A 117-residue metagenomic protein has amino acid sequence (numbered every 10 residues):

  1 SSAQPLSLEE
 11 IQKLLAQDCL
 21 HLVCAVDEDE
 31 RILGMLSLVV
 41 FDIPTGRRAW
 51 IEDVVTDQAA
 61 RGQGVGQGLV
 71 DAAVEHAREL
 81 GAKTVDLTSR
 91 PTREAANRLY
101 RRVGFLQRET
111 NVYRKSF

Functional and structural regions predicted by a protein language model:
S1-G46, V70-D71, H76, Q107 (+1 more regions): Acetyl-CoA-dependent GNAT
F41-I43, A59, T92: Short coil/turn motifs at secondary-structure junctions
R47-Q58: Conserved acetyl-CoA binding element of GNAT-fold acetyltransferases
T56, G62-E75, R98-V103: Conserved acetyl-CoA-binding loop-helix of GNAT-fold acetyltransferases
Q67, E79, P91-E109, R114-K115: Conserved active-site alpha-helix within GNAT-family acetyltransferase domains
V70, A77-S89: Conserved GNAT acetyl-CoA-binding A-motif
